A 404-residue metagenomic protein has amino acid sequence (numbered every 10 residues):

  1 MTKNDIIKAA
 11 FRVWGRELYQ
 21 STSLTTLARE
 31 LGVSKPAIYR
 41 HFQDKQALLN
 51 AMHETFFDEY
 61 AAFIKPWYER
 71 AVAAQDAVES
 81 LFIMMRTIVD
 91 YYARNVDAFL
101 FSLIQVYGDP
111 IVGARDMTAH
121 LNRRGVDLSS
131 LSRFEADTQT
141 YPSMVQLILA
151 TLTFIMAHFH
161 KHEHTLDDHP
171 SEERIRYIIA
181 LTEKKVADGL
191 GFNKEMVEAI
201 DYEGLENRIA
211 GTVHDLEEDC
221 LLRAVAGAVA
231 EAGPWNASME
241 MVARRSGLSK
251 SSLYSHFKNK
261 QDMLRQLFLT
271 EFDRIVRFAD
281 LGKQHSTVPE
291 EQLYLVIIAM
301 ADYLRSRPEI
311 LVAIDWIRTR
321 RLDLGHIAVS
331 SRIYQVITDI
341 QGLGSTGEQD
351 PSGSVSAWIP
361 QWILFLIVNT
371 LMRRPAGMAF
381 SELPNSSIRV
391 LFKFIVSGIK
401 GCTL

Functional and structural regions predicted by a protein language model:
M1-T2, I6-A9, M144, E217-A224 (+1 more regions): N-terminal positioning helix adjacent to the helix-turn-helix/winged-helix DNA-binding module
D5, V13-A47, A51, A228 (+2 more regions): Helix-turn-helix
N50-F56, L264-E271, I314: Alpha-helical DNA-contacting segments of helix-turn-helix folds
A51, P66-R94, L281-S306: Hydrophobic alpha-helical connector segments
R86-A114, A157-K161, A301-L324, N369-A376: Amphipathic alpha-helical segments used for helix-helix packing
P110-A136, P142-Q146, E173, Y177 (+3 more regions): Amphipathic alpha-helical packing segments from all-alpha helical-bundle domains
V126-R133, A157-R223, G227, E231-A232 (+1 more regions): C-terminal peripheral helix-coil segments that are non-catalytic and often amphipathic
K260, R274-I275, G282, S286 (+4 more regions): C-terminal functional regions that serve as terminal interaction/effector modules
